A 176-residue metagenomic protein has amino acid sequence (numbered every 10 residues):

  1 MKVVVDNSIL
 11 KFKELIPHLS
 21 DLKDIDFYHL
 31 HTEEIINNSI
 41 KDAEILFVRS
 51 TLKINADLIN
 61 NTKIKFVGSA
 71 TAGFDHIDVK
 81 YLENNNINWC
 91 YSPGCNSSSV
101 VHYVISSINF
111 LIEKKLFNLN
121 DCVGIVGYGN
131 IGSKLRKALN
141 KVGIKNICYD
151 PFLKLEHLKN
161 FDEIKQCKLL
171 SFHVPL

Functional and structural regions predicted by a protein language model:
M1-A43, G143: N-terminal glycine-/charge-rich "phosphate-binding" loop or analogous flexible N-terminal tail
N7, S50, T71, F172-V174: Glycine-rich, N-terminal phosphate-binding loop of Rossmann-like dinucleotide-binding domains
T32-I36, K53-N55, I77, K159: Short acidic active-site motifs
K41-D42, K63, K165-Q166: Alpha-helix C-terminal capping/helix-to-coil transition sites in glycosyltransferase folds
E44-L116: Phosphate/diphosphate ligand-binding glycine-rich loop within oxidoreductases
K53-L58, F152-L176: Rossmann-like adenosine-cofactor binding region
L119-N140: Glycine-rich adenosine-cofactor-binding loop
K141-H157: NAD(P)-binding Rossmann-fold cofactor-contacting core
